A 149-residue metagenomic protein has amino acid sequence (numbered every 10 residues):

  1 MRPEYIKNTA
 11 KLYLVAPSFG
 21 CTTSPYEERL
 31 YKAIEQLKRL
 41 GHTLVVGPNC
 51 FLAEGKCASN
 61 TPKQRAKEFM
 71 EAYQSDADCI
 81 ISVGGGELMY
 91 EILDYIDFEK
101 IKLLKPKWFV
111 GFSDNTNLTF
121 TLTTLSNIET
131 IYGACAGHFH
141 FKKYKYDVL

Functional and structural regions predicted by a protein language model:
M1-D76: ATP/NTP phosphate-donor binding region
A58-L149: Active-site histidine-anchored catalytic micro-motif
